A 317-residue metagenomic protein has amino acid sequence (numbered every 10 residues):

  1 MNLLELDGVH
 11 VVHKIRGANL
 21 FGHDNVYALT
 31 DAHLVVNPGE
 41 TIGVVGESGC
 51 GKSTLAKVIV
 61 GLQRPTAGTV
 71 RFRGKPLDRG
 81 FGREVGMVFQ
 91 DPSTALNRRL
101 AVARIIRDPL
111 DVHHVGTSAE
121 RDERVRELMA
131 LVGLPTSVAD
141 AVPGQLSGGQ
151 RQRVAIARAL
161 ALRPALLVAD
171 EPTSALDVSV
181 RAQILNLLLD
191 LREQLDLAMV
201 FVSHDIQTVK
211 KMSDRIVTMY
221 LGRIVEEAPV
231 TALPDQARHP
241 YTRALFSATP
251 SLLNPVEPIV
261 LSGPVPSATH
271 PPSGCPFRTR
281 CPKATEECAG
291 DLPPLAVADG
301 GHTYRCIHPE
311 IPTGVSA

Functional and structural regions predicted by a protein language model:
R16-N19, E227-A317: Short catalytic/signature loops enriched in Gly
V60: Helix-to-loop junction immediately C-terminal to a conserved catalytic motif
G68-F81: Conserved ABC transporter NBD signature motif
E120-S137, D190, F246: Conserved ABC ATPase "signature" region
V142-L146, Q150: Conserved ABC ATPase signature
A161-A165: A short, proline-enriched helix->beta-strand linker immediately N-terminal to the Walker B motif in ABC-type P-loop
V168, P172, L176, V180-P255: P-loop NTP-binding/switch modules centered on Walker-like glycine-rich loops
